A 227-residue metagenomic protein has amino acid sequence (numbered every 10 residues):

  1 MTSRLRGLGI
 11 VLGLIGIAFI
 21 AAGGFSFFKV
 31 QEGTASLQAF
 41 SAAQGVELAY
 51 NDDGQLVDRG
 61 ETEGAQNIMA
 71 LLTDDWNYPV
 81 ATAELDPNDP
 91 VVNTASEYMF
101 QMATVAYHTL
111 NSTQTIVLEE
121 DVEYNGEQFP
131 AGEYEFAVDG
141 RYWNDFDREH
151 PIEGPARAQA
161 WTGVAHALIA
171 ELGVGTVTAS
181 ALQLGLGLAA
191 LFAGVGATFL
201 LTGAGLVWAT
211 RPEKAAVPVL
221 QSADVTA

Functional and structural regions predicted by a protein language model:
M1-A35, D224-T226: Internal alpha-helical transmembrane segments
M1-G9, T178-A227: Juxtamembrane interface at the cytosolic side of transmembrane helices
A21-G60: Membrane-helix exit/juxtamembrane interface segments
A42-L48, G126, A189, A193: Short, surface-exposed, charged/polar-biased interaction segments
A49-G163: Long, solvent-exposed extracytoplasmic domains/loops
G140-G194: Short, aromatic-rich amphipathic segments at membrane interfaces that lie adjacent to a transmembrane helix or signal
